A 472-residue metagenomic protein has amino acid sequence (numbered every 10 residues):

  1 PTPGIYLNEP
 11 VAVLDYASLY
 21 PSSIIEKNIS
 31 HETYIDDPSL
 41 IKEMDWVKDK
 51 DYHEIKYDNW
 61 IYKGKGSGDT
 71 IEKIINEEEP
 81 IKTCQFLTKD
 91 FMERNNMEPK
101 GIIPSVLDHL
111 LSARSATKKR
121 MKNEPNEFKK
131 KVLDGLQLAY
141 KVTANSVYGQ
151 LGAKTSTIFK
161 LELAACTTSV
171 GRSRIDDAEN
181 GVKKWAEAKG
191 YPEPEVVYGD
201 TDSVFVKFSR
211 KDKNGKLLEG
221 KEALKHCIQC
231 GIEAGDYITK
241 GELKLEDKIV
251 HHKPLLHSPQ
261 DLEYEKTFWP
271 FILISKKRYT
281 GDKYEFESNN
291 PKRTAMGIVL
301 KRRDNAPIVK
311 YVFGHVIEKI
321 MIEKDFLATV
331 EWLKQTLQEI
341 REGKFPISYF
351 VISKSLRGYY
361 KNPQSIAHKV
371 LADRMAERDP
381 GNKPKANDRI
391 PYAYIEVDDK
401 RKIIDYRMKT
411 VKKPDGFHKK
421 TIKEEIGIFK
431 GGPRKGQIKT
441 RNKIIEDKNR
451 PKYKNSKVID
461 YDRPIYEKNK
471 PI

Functional and structural regions predicted by a protein language model:
P1-K27, H31-D37, I41-K50, K63-K65 (+9 more regions): DNA-dependent DNA polymerase catalytic subunits
I55, C84: Catalytic center-proximal scaffold of phosphoryl-transfer enzymes
L107-E124, Y140: Non-transmembrane amphipathic alpha-helical segments
K118-P125, L151-T155, V182-A186: Structural motif corresponding to the C-terminal cap of alpha-helices
V142-Q150: Glycine-rich, acidic and aromatic/proline-enriched surface loops and short helix-turn segments that act as binding
Q150-K154, V196-F205: Core alpha/beta catalytic barrel or barrel-like domain that forms the active/cofactor pocket in diverse metabolic
L151-T167, G171: Conserved, charged catalytic cores of large soluble enzymes
